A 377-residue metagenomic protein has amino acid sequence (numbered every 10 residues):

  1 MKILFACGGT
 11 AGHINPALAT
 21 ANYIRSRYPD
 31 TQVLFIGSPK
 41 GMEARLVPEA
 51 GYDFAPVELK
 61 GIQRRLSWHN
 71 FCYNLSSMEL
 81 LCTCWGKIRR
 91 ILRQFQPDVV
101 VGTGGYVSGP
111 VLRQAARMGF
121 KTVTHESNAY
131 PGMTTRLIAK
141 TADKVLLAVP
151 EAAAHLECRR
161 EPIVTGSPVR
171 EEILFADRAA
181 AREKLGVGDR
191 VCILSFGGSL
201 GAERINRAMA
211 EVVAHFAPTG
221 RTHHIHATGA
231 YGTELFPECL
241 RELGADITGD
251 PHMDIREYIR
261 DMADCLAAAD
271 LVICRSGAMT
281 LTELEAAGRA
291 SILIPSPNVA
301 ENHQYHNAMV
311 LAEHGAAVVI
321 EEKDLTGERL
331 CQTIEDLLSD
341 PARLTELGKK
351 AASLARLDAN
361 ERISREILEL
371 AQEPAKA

Functional and structural regions predicted by a protein language model:
I3-T10, D30-E79, T83, G197 (+2 more regions): Conserved nucleotide-sugar phosphate-binding/catalytic loop shared by glycosyltransferases and other
H13-I24: Short amphipathic alpha-helix
L34, M42, D53, A116-A179: Active-site-proximal region of nucleotide-activated glycan assembly enzymes, centered on histidine/acidic-rich loops
L46, R178-C274, Y305-M309, E313 (+1 more regions): Donor-nucleotide binding loops and adjacent catalytic segments primarily of GT-B fold Leloir glycosyltransferases
K87-V100, V107-V123, R136-T141: Glycosyltransferases and closely related glycan-assembly transferases that use nucleotide-activated donors
G102-T103, M262-H303: A donor-sugar binding/catalytic signature common to diverse glycosyltransferases and related nucleotide-sugar
R343-L357: A short, well-ordered alpha-helix in the C-terminal region of glycosyltransferases
R356-A377: C-terminal alpha-helical cap of glycosyltransferases
